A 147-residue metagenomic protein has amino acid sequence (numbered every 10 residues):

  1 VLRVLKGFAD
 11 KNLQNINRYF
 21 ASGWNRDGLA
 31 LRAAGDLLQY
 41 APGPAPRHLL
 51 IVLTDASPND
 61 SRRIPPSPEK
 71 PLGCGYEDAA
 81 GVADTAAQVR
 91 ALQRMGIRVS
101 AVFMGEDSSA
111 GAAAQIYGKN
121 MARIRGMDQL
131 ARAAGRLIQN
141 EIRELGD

Functional and structural regions predicted by a protein language model:
V1-D147: Acidic, glycine-rich A-domain
